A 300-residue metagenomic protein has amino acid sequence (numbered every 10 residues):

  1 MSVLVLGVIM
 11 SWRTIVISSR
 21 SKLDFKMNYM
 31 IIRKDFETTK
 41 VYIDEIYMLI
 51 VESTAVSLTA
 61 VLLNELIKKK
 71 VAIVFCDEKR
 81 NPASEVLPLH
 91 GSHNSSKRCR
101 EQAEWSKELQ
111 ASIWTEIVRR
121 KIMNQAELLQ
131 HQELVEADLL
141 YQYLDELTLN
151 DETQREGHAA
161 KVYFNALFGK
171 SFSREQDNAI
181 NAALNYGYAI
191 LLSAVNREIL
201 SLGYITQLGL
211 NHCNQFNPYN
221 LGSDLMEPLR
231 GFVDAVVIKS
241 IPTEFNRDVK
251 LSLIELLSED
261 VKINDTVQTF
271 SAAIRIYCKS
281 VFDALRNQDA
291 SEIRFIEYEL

Functional and structural regions predicted by a protein language model:
S2-I50, L58, F295-Y298: Short, extreme N-terminal leader segments that mark the start of a protein/domain
V3-L6, W12-T14, R20-S21, K68 (+1 more regions): Active-site helix-to-loop segments that bind/position phosphate- or nucleotide-bearing substrates and donors across
V41-N94: Glycine/small-residue-rich interface belts in oligomeric ring/scaffold proteins and their assembly partners
